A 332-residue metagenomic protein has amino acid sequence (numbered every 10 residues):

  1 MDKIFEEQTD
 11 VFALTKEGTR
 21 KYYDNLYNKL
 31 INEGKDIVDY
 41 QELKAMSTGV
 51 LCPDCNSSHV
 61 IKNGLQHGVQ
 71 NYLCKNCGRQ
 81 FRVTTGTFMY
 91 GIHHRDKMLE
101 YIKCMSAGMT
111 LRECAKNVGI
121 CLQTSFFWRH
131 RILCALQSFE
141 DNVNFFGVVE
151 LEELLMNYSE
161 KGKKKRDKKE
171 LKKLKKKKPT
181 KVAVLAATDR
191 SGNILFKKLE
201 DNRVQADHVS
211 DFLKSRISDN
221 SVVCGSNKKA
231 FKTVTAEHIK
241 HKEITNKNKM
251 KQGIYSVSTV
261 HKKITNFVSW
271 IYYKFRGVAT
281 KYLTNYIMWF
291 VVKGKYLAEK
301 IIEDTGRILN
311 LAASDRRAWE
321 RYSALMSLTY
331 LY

Functional and structural regions predicted by a protein language model:
M1-Y332: Residue-level recognition of single "structural anchor" positions that define or cap local secondary structure
